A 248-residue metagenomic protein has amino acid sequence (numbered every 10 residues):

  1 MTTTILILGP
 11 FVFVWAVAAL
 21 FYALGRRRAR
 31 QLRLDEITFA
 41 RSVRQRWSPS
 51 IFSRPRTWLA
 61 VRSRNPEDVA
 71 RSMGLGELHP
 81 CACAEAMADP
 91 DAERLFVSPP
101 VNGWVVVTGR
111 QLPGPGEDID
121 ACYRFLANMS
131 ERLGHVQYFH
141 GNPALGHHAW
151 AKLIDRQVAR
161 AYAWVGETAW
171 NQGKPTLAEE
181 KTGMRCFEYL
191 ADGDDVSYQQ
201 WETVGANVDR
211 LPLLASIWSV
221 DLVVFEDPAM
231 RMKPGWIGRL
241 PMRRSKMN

Functional and structural regions predicted by a protein language model:
M1-F11: Feature marks short, highly hydrophobic, charge-poor N-terminal signal-anchor/signal peptide-like helices that anchor
F11-A19: Alpha-helical membrane-embedded segments
A19-R41: Transmembrane-cytosolic junction motif
R33-E77, K246-N248: Short, extreme N-terminal segment that most often corresponds to the first beta-strand
S42-Q45, W164-N248: Long, compositionally biased intrinsically disordered terminal regions
R62, D118-I119, V204-N207: Intrinsic-disorder-associated interaction segments
L78-A163: Short, intrinsically disordered low-complexity segments
